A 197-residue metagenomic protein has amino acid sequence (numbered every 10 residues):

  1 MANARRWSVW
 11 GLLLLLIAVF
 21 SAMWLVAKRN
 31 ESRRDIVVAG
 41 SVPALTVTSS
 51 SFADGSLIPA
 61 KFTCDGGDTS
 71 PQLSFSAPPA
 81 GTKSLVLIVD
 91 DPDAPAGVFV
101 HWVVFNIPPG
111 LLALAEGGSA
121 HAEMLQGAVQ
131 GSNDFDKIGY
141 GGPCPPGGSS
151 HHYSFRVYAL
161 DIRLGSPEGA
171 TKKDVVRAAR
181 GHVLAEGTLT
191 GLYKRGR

Functional and structural regions predicted by a protein language model:
A2-R197: N-terminus-centered regions that define maturation/targeting leaders and the start of the first functional domain
